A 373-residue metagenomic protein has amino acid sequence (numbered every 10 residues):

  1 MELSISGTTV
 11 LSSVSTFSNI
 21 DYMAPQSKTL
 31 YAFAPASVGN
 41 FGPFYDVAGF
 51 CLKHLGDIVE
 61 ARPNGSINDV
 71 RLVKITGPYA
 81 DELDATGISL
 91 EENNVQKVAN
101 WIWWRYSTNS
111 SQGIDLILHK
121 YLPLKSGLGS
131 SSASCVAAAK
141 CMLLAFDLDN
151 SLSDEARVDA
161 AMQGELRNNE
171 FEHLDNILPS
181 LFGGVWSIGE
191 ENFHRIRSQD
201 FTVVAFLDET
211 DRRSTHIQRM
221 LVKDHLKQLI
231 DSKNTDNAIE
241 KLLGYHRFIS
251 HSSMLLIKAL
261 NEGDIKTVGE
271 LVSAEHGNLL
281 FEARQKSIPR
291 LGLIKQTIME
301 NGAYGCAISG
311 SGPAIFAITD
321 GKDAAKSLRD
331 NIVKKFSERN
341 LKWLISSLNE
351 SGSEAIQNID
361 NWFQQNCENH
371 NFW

Functional and structural regions predicted by a protein language model:
E2-S126, L143-L152, E350-W373: ATP-binding N-lobe of GHMP and related small-molecule kinases
Y22, H251-M254, K258-W373: Glycine-rich, charge-dense phosphate/pyrophosphate-binding loop(s) and the adjacent flexible "lid"/catalytic subdomain
F33-P35, C51, S180-F182, G189 (+3 more regions): Short beta-strand segments
A34-D46, H119-L143, H173-L174, Y304-I315 (+1 more regions): Glycine/serine-rich anion-binding loops at beta->alpha junctions that coordinate negatively charged ligand groups
A36, H54, G65, L207-R212 (+2 more regions): Glycine-rich beta-alpha junction loops
P63, D208, A317-G321: Short beta-strand-to-loop capping motifs
W104, N109-R195: Gly/Ser-rich oxyanion-binding loop with an adjacent helix/lid that shapes the negatively charged ligand pocket
L207-R284: Active-site rim beta-loop-alpha module in soluble metabolic enzymes
